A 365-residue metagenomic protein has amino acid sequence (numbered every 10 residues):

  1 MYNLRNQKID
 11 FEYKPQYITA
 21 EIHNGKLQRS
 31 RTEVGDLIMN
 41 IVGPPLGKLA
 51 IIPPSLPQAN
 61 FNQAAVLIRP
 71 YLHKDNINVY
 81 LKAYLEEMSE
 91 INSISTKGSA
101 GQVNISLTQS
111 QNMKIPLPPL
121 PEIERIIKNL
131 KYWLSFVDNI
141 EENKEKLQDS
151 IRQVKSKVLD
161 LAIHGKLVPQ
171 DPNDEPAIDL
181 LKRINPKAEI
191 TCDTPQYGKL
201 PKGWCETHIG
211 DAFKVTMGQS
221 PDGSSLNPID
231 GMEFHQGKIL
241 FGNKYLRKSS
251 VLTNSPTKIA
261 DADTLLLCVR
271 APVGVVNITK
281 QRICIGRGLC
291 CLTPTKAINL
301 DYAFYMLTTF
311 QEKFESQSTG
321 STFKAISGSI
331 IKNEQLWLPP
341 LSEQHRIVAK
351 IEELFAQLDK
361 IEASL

Functional and structural regions predicted by a protein language model:
L4-V34, C192-P195, G210-G223, E233-A262 (+1 more regions): Sequence-specific dsDNA recognition surfaces
M39, L49-A50, P54-L56, I68-A83 (+7 more regions): Catalytic cores of nucleotide-enabled group-transfer and carboxylate-activating enzymes in metabolic and assembly-line
N40, L267-C268: A generic structural signal for residues embedded in beta-strands
P45, Q58-V66, V79, G98-P118 (+3 more regions): A short glycine-rich beta-alpha junction/loop motif
P45-I52, G274-T279: Short, Lys/Arg- and Gly-enriched loop/turn segments at beta-strand edges
I77, L81, Q111-E141, N299 (+1 more regions): Amphipathic alpha-helical segments
N112, E124, S135, N143 (+6 more regions): Non-catalytic DNA-recognition/assembly elements of restriction-modification systems
L130-W133, I151-V158, A177, L181 (+1 more regions): Short amphipathic alpha-helical coiled-coil/interface segments
